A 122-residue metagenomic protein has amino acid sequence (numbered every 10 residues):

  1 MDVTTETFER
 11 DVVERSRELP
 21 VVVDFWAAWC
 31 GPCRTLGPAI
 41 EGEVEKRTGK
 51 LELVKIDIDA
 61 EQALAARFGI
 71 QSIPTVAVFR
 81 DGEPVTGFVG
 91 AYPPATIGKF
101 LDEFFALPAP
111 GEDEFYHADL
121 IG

Functional and structural regions predicted by a protein language model:
D2-V21: A short beta-strand-turn-helix
L19, W26-W29, S72: Short pre-active-site segment immediately N-terminal to redox-active cysteine/selenocysteine motifs in thiol-based
V23, C30-C33, V76: The canonical Cys-X-X-Cys-His
P32-T48: Typically the conserved alpha-helix immediately C-terminal to a functionally engaged Cys/Sec in thioredoxin-like
I58-L64: Structural microenvironment flanking redox-active thiols in thiol-disulfide oxidoreductases
G69-E112: Non-catalytic, surface beta->alpha helical segment in thiol-disulfide oxidoreductase systems
G111-G122: Alpha-helical segment of the N-proximal tetratricopeptide repeat
